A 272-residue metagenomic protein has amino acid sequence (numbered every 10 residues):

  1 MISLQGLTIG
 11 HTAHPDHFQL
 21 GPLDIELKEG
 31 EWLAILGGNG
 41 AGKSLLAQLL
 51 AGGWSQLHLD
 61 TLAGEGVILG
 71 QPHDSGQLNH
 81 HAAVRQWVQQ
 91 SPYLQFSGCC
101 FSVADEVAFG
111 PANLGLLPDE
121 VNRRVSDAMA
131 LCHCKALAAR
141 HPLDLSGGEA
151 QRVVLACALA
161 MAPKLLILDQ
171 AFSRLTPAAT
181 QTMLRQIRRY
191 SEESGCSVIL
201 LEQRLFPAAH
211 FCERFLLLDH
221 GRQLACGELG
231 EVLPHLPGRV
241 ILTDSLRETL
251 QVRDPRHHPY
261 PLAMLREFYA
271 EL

Functional and structural regions predicted by a protein language model:
S91, C99-A112: Q-loop/switch helix immediately C-terminal to the Walker
D119-L137: Conserved ABC ATPase "signature" region
H141-L145, E149: Conserved ABC ATPase signature
A162: Conserved catalytic motifs of ABC-family nucleotide-binding domains
E202-Q203: H-loop/switch region of ABC-family ATPase nucleotide-binding domains
R222-S245: Conserved beta-strand-loop-alpha-helix hinge in the C-terminal portion of ABC ATPase nucleotide-binding domains
P237-L272: ABC ATPase nucleotide-binding domains
